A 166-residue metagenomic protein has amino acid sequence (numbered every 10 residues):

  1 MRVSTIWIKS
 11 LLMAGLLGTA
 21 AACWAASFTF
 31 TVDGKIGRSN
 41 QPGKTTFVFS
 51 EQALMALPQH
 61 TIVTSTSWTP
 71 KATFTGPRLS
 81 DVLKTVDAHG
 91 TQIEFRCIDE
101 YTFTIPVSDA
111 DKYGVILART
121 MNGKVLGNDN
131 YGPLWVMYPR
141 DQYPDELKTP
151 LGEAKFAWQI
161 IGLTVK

Functional and structural regions predicted by a protein language model:
R2-G15: Bacterial N-terminal signal peptides that target proteins for export
W24-K166: N-terminal intrinsically disordered, low-complexity segments enriched in P/E/S/T
